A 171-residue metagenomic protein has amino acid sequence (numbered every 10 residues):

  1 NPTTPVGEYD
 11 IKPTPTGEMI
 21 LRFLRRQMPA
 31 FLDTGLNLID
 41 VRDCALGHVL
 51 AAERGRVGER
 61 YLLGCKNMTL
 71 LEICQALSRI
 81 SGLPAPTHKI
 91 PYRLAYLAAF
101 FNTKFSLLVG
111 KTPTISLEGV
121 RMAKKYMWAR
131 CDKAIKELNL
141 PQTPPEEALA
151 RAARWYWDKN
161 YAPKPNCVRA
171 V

Functional and structural regions predicted by a protein language model:
P2-T3, K66: Proline-glycine-enriched beta-turn/loop adjacent to the NAD(P) cofactor-binding site in Rossmann-like oxidoreductases
T3-N37: NAD(P)-dependent short-chain dehydrogenase/reductase
P15, L32-A52, E59: Substrate-positioning beta->alpha
M28-D33, L38-D43, Y92-E137, P165-V171: A hydrophobic C-terminal alpha-helical subdomain
I39-R42, M68, T143: Residue-level signal for the nucleotide or nucleotide-sugar donor/cofactor binding architecture
G47-T114, E146-Y156, N160-V171: Mid/C-terminal beta-alpha module of Rossmann-like enzyme folds, strongest in SDR-family dehydrogenases/epimerases
K125-D132, N139-Q142, E146-W155: C-terminal helical cap and adjacent loop that interface with cofactors, partners, or active-site loops
